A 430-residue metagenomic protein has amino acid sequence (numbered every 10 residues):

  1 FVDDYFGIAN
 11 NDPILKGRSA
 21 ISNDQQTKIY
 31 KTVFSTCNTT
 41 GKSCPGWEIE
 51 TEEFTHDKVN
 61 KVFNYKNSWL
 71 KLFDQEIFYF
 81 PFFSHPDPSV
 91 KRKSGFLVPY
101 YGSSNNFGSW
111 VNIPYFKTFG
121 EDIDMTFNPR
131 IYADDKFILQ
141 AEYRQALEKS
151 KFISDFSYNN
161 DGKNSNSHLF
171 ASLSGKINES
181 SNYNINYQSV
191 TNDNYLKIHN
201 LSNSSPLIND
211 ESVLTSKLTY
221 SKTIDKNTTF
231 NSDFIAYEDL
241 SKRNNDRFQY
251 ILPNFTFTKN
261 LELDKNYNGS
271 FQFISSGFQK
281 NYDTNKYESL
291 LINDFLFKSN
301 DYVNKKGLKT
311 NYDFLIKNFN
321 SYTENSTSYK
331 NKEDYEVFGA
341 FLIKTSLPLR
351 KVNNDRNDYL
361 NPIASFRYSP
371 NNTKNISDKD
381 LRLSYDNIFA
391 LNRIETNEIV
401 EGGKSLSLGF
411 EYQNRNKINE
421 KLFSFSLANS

Functional and structural regions predicted by a protein language model:
F1-S216, T327: Structural signature for solvent-exposed beta-strand/loop edge elements and short helix-capping sites, enriched
D3-Y5, Y30-T32, K66-S68, F96-V98 (+11 more regions): Transmembrane beta-strands of outer-membrane beta-barrel proteins
F6-A9, V33-T36, K71, Y101-S103 (+12 more regions): Transmembrane beta-strands of outer-membrane beta-barrel pores
N11, N38, F63, D74 (+14 more regions): Intrinsically disordered, low-complexity acidic/polar segments
K28-I29, G46, T55, Y220 (+3 more regions): Outer-membrane beta-barrel translocator/pore domains, especially the C-terminal barrels of Gram-negative outer-membrane
V59-F96, S180-I185, A236-K286, D301: Carboxylate/His-rich catalytic cores and anion/metal-binding grooves
N112-D155, F230, Y237-K265, K298 (+1 more regions): Well-ordered, non-transmembrane segments within structured domains
I113-K117, I208-T229, F234-S241: Outer-membrane beta-barrel transmembrane strands
